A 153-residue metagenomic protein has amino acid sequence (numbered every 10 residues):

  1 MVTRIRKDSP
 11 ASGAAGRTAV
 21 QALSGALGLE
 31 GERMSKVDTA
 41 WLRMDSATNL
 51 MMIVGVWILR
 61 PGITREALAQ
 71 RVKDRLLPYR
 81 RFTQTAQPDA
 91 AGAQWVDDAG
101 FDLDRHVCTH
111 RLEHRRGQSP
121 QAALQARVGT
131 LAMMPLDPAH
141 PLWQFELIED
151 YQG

Functional and structural regions predicted by a protein language model:
V2-G153: Non-catalytic N-terminal regions of enzymes
